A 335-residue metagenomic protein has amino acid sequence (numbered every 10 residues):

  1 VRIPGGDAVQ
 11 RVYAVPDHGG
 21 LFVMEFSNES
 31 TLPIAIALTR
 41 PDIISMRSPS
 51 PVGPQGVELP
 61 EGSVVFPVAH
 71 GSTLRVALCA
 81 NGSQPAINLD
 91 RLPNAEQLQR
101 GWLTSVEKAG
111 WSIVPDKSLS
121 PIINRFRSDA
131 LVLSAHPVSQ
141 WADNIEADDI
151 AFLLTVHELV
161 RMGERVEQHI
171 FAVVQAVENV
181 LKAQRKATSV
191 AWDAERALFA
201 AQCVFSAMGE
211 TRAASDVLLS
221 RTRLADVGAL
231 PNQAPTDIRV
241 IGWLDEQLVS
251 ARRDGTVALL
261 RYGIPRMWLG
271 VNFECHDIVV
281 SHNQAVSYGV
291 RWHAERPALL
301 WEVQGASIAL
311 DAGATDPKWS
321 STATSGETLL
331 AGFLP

Functional and structural regions predicted by a protein language model:
V1-G19, L218-P335: Non-catalytic C-terminal accessory modules of carbohydrate-active enzymes
R2, V9, E25-S27, P33-A37 (+12 more regions): Ser/Thr- (and often Asn-) enriched beta-sheet segments in non-cytosolic proteins
R2-I145, P335: Acidic/polar, glycine-enriched structural segments that form the non-catalytic walls/loops of the carbohydrate-binding
F26, P60-G62, F66-R91, K186-A200 (+3 more regions): The feature captures the catalytic groove of carbohydrate-active enzymes
A37-R40, N88-L92, Q168-A172, A213-L218 (+3 more regions): Composition- and surface-driven signal marking solvent-exposed, interaction-prone regions in large proteins
L74-S83, L153-V160, Q233-D237: Extended, hydrophobic interaction surfaces within ordered domains
G82-Q84, G163, Q184, M208 (+2 more regions): A generic secondary-structure signal for well-formed alpha-helical elements
G101-S220: Substrate-binding groove/exosite segments of carbohydrate-active enzymes
